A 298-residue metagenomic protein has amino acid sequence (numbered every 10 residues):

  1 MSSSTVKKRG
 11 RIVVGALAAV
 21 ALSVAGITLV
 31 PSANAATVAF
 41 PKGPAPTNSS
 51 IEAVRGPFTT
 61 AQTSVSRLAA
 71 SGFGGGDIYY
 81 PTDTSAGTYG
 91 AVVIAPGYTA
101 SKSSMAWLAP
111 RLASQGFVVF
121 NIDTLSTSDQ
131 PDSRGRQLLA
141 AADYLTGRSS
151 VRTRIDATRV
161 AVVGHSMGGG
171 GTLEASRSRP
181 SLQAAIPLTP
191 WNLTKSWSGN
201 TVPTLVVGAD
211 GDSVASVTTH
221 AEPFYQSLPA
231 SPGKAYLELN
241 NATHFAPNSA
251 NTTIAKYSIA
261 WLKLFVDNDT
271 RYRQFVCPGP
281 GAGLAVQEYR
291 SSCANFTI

Functional and structural regions predicted by a protein language model:
M1-A35: Secretory targeting and sorting signals
A36-G87: N-terminal cap/lid segment of alpha/beta-hydrolase-fold proteins
D83-T88, Q130-G170, R271: Gly/Ser-rich "nucleophile elbow"/oxyanion-hole loop immediately N-terminal to the catalytic nucleophile in hydrolases
G87-G97: Short beta-strand element of the alpha/beta-hydrolase
S103-D123: Short amphipathic alpha-helix adjacent to the substrate-entry channel of hydrolases
N200, V206-G208: Short beta-strand/loop motif that positions the catalytic acidic residue of the alpha/beta-hydrolase fold
A215-S227: Short alpha-helix in the alpha/beta-hydrolase fold that links the catalytic acid
N240-N241, A250-I298: Alpha/beta-hydrolase-fold serine-hydrolase catalytic core, especially in secreted/extracellular enzymes
